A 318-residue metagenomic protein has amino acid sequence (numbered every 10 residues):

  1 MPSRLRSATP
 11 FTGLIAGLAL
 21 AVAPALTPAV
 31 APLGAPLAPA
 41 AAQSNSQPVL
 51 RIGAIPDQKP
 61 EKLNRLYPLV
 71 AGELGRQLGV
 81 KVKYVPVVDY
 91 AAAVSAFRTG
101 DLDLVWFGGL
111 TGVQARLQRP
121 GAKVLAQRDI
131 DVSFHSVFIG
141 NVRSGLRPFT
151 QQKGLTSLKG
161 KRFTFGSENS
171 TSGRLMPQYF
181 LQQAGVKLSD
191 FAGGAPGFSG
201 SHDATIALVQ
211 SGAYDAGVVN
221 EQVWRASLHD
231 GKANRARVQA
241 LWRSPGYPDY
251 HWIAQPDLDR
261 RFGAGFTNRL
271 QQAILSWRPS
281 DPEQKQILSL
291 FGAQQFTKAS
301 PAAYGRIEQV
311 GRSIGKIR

Functional and structural regions predicted by a protein language model:
A42-T111: Extracytoplasmic small-molecule ligand-binding "clamshell" domains of the periplasmic binding protein/Venus flytrap
N45-L50, Q58-L69, I253-A254, L258-R318: An extracytoplasmic/periplasmic, membrane-proximal ligand-sensing/linker region
P56, S136-P148, P248-F262: A bilobed periplasmic-binding-protein/Venus flytrap-type ligand-binding module shared by bacterial periplasmic
L69-G79, T171-F198, L228-A233, Q309 (+1 more regions): Ligand-binding cleft/hinge of the Venus flytrap
Y84-S95, G108-L110, L188-A207, P248: Short helix-initiation/N-cap motifs at beta->coil->alpha
W106-R119, Q182-Q183, L208-S211, D215-A236: A ligand-binding cleft/hinge motif common to bilobed small-molecule-binding domains
G121-D131, F191-A195, L228-Y247: Short beta-strand->loop
R128-A184: A conserved helix-loop-strand patch within extracytoplasmic ligand-binding domains of the periplasmic binding
